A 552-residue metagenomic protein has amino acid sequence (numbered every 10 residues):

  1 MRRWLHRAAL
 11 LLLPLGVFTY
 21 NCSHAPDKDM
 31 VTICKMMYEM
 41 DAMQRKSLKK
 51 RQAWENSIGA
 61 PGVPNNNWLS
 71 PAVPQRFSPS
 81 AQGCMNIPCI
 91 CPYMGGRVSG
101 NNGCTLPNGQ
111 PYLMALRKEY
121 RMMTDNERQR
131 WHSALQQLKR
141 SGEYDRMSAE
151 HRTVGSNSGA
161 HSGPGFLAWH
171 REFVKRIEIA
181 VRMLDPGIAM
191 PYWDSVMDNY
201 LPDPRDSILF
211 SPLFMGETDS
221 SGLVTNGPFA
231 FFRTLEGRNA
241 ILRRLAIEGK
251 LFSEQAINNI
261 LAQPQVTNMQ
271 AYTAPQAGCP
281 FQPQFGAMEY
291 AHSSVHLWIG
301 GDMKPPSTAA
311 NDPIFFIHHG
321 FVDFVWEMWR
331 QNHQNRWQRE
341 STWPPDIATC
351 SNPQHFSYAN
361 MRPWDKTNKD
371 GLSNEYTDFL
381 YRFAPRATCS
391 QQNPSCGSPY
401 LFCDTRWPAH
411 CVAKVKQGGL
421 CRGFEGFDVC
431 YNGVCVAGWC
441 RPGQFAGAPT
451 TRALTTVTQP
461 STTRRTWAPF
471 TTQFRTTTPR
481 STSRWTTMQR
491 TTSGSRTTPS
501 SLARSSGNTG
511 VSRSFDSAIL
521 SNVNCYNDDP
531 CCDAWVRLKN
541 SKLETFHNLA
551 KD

Functional and structural regions predicted by a protein language model:
R2-L5, L15-T458, T492, L502-D552: C-terminal accessory segments of proteins
H6-R7, T482: Classical N-terminal secretory signal peptides
A8-L12: Sec-dependent N-terminal signal peptides
T450-S501: Extracellular mucin-like PTS domains
